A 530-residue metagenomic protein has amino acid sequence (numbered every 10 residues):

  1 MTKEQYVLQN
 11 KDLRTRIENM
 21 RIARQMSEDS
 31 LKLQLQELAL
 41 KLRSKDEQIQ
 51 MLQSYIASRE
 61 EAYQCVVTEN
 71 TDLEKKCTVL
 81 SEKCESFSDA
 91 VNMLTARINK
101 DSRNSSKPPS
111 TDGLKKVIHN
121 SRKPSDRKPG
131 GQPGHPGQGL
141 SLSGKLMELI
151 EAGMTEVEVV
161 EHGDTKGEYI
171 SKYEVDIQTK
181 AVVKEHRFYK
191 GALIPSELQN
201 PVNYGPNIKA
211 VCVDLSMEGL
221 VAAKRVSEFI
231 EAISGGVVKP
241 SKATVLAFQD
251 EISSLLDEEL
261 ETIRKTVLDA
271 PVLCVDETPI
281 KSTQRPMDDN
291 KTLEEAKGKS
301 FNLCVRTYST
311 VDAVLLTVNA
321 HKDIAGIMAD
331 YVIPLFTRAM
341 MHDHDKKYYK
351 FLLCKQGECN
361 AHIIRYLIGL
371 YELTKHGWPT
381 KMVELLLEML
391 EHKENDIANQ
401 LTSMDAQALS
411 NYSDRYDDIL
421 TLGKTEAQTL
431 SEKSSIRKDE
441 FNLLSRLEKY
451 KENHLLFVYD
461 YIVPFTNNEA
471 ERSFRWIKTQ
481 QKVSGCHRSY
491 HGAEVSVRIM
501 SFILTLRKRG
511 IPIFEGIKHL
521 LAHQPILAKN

Functional and structural regions predicted by a protein language model:
M1-N200, L246, V275, A296: Short, flexible loop/hinge motifs at secondary-structure junctions
E18, I22-Q25, K32, Q36 (+7 more regions): Catalytic center-proximal scaffold of phosphoryl-transfer enzymes
